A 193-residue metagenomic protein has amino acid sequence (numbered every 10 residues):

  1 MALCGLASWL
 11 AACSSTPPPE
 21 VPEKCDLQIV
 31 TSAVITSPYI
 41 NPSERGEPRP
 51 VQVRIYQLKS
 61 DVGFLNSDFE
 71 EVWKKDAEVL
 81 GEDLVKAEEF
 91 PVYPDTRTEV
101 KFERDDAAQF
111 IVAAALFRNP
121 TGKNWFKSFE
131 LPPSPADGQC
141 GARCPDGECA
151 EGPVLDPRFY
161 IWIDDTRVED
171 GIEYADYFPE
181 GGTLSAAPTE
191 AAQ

Functional and structural regions predicted by a protein language model:
M1-A2: Bacterial N-terminal signal peptides that target proteins for export
W9-A12: C-terminal motif of bacterial Sec signal peptides marking the signal peptidase cleavage site
S14-P17: Bacterial signal peptide processing site
P19-S32: Non-catalytic, glycine-rich low-complexity segments
Q28-V30, R49-V51, T96-T98, Q109 (+1 more regions): Envelope-exposed proteins and targeting segments
S32-E44: Short amphipathic, basic-aromatic surface patches that mediate peripheral association with negatively charged
Q52, Q57-K123: Structured domain cores in non-transmembrane regions
F126-Q193: Glycine-rich, aromatic-bearing surface loops/beta-hairpins
